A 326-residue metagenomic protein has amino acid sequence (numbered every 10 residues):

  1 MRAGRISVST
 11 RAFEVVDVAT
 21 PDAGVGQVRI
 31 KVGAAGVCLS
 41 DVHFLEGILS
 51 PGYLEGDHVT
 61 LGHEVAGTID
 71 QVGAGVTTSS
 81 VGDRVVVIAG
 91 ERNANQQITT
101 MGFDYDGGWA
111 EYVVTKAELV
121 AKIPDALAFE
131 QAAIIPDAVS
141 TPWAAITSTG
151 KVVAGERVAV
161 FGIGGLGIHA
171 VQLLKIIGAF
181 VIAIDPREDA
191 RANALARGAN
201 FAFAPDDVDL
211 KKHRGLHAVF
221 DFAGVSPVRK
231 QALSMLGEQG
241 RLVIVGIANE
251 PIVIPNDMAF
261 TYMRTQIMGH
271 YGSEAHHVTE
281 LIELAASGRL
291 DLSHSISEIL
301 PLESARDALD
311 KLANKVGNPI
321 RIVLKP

Functional and structural regions predicted by a protein language model:
M1, A275-P326: C-terminal hydrophobic helical "lid"/dimerization subdomain of Rossmann-like NAD(P)H-dependent oxidoreductases
P21-A35, L49-E91, P124-L127: Glycine-rich beta-strand-centered segment in the early N-terminal region that forms part of a ligand/cofactor-binding
E64, D83-R84, Y112, R157 (+2 more regions): Residue-level marker of beta-strand positions
R84, D125-D207: Mid-domain Rossmann-like dinucleotide-binding core that forms the NAD(H)/NADP(H) cofactor-binding site
R92-T100: Short, Lys/Arg- and Gly-enriched loop/turn segments at beta-strand edges
L210-V219: A short acidic, Gly/Pro-enriched loop at the edge of an enzyme's catalytic core that lines a small-molecule cofactor
S226-R289, K325-P326: Glycine-rich phosphate-binding loop and adjacent beta-alpha segment of Rossmann(oid) nucleotide-cofactor-binding
